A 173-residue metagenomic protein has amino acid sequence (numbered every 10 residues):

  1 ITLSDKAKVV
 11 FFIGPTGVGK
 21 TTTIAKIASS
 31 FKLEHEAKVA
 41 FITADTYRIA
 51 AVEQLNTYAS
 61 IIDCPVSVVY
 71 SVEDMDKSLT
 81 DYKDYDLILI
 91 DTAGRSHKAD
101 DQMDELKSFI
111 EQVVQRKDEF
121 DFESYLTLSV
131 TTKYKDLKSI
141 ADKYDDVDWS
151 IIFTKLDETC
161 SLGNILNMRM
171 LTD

Functional and structural regions predicted by a protein language model:
I1-V39, T43-T46, T57-Y58, I62-S71: Primarily NTPase-proximal linker/entry elements flanking Walker-type ATP/GTP-binding cores
K8-F12, V39, Y85-I90, F122-S124: Generic beta-sheet signal
I13, A93, L162: Short glycine-rich loop/turn motifs that provide flexible caps or phosphate-binding loops at active sites
A44, I90, F153: Active-site flanking residues adjacent to catalytic metal/cofactor-binding acidic residues
T46-Y47, A93, L156: Conserved Walker B
I49-V52: Conserved Walker A/P-loop ATP-binding site and its immediately adjacent core in helicase/helicase-like ATPase domains
Q54, I61, S71-D81, L87 (+1 more regions): Conserved catalytic-core segment of NTP-binding enzymes
